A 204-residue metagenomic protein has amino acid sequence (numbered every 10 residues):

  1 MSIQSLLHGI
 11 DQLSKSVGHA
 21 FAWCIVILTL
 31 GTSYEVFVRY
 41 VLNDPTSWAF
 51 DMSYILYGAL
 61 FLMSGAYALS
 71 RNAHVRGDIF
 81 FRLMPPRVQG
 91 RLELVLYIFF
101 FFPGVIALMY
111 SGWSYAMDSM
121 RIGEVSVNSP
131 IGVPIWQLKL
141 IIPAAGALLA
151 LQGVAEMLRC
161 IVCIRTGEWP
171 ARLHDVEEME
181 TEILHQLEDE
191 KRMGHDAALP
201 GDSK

Functional and structural regions predicted by a protein language model:
M1-K204: Alpha-helical transmembrane segments and membrane-interface helix-loop junctions in multi-pass membrane proteins
